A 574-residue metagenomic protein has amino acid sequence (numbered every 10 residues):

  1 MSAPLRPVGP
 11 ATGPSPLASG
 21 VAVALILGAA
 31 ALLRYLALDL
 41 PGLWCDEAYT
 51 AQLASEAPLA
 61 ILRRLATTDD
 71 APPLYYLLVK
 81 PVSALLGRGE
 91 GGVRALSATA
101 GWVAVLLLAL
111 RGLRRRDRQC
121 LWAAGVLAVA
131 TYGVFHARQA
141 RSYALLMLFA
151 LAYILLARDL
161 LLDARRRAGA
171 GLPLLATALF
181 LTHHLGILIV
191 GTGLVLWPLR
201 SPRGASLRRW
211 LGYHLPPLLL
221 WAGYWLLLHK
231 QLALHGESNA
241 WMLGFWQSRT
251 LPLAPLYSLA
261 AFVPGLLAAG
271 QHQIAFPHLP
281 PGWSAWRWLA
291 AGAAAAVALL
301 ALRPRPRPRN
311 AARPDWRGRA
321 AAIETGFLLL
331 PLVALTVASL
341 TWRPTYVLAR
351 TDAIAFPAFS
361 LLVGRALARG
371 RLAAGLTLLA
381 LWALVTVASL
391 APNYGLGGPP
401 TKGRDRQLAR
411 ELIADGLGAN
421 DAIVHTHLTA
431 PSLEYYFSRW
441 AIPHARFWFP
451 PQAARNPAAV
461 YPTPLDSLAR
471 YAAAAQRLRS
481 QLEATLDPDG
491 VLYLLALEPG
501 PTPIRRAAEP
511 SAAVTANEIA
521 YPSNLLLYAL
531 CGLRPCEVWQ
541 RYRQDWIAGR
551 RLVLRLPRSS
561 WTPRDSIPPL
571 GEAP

Functional and structural regions predicted by a protein language model:
M1-L17, S566-P574: Short, intrinsically disordered terminal tails adjacent to the first/last structured region
S19, V23-G571: Membrane-proximal helix-loop-helix interfaces that form the catalytic/acceptor-binding platform of multi-pass membrane
